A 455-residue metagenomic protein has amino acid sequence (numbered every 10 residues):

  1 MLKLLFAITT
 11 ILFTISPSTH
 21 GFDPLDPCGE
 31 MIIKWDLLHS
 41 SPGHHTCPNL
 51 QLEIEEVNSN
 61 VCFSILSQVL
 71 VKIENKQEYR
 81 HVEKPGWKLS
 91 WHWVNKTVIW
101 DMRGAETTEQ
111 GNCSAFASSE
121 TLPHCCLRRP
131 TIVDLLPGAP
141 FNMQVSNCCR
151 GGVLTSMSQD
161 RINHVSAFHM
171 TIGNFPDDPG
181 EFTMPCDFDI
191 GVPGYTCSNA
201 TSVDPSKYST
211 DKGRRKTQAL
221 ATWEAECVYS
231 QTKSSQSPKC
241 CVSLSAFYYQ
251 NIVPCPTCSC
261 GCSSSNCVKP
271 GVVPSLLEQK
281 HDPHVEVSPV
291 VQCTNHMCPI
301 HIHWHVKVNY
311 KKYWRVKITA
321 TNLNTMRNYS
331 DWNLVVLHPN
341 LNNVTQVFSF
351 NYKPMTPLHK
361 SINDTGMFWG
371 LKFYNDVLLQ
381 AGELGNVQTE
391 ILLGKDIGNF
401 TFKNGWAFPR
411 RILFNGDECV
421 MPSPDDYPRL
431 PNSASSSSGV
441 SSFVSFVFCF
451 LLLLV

Functional and structural regions predicted by a protein language model:
L2-V455: Extracellular low-complexity, O-glycosylation-prone Ser/Thr/Pro/Gly-rich "stalks" and linkers flanking catalytic
